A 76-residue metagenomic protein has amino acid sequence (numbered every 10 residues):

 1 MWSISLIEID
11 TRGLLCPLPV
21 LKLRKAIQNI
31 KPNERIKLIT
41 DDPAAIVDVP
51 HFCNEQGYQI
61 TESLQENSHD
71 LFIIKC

Functional and structural regions predicted by a protein language model:
M1-I30: An N-terminal amphipathic alpha-helical segment
L6, R35-K37, H69-L71: Intrinsic-disorder/low-complexity, polar/charged segments enriched in Ser/Thr/Lys/Arg/Asp/Glu/Gln
D10, I39, S63-L64: Solvent-exposed beta-strand sheet faces enriched in polar/charged residues
D10, P43-A44, F72: Intrinsically disordered, low-complexity regions of eukaryotic proteins
K22-Y58: Amphipathic, hydrophobic secondary-structure cores in small proteins
P50-C76: C-terminal structural segments of small proteins and small subunits
